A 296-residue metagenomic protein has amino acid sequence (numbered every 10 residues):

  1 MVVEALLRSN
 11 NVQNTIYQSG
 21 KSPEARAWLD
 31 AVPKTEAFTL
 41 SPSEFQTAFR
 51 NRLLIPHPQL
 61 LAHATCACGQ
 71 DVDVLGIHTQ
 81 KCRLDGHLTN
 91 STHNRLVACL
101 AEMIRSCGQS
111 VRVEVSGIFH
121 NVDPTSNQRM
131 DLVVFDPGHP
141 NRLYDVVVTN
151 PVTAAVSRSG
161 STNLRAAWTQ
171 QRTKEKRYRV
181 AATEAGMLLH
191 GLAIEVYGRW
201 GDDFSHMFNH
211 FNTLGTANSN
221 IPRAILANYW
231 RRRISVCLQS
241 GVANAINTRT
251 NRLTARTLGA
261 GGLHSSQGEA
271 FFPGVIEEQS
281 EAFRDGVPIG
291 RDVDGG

Functional and structural regions predicted by a protein language model:
M1-Q70, L88, S106, H120-Q128 (+2 more regions): Non-catalytic C-terminal interaction segments of nucleic acid-processing enzymes
T39-E44, Q80-I118: Acidic-basic catalytic patches of nuclease active cores, encompassing PD-(D/E)XK and other metal-cofactor nuclease
V74-T79: Short Cys/His-rich "knuckle" micro-motifs
S116, V133, V147-T149: Anionic group-transfer/hydrolysis microenvironments
